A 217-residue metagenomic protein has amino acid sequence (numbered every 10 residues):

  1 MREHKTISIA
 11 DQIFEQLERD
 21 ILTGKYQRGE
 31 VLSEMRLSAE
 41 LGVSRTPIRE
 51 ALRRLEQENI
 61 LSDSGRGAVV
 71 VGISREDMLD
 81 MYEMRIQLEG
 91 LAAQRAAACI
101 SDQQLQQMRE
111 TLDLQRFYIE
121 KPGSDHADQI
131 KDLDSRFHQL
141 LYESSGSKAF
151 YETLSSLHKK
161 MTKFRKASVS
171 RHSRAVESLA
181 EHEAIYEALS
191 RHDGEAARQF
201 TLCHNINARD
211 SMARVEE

Functional and structural regions predicted by a protein language model:
M1-A98, R214-E217: Short linear motifs at protein or domain termini
M1-H4, E195-E217: C-terminal effector-binding regulatory domain of bacterial HTH transcription factors
D20, G24, D63, Q115-Y118 (+4 more regions): A short secondary-structure junction motif
G65, L88, E110, E177-A180: Alpha-helix N-cap/N′ positions at the starts of helices
D102-A167, A180-A188, A196-N207: Conserved amphipathic alpha-helical segments that form helical-bundle/coiled-coil interaction surfaces
S173-A175: Active-site loop of classical SDR/Rossmann-like NAD(P)-dependent oxidoreductases, centered on the catalytic Tyr-X3-Lys
